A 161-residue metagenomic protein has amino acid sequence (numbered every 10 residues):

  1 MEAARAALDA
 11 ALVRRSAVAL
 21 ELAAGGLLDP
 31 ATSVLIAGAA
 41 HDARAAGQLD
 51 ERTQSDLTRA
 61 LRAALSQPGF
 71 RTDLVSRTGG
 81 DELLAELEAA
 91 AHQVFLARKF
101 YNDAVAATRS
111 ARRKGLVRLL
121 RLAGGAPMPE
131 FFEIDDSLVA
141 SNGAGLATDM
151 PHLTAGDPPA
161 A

Functional and structural regions predicted by a protein language model:
M1-A161: A helix-centric hydrophobic-segment signal that preferentially recognizes long, alpha-helical stretches used
